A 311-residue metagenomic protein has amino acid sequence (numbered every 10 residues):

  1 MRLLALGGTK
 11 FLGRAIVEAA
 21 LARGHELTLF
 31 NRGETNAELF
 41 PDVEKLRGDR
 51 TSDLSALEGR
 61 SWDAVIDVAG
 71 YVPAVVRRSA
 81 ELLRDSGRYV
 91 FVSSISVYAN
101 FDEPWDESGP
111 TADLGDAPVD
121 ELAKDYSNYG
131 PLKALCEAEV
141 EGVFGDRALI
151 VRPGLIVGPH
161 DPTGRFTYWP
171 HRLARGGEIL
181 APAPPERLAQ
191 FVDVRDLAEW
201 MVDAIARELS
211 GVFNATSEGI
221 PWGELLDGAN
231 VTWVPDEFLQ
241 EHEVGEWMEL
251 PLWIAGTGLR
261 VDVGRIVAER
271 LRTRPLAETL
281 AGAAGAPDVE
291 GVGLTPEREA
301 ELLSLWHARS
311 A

Functional and structural regions predicted by a protein language model:
L3-R23: N-terminal Rossmann NAD(P)H-binding glycine-rich loop of SDR-like oxidoreductase domains
L6-G7, G158, P182-R187, F213-I220 (+3 more regions): Glycine-rich Rossmann NAD(P)(H)-binding loop
T9, E34-G87, F91, V97-A99: NAD(P)H-binding glycine-rich loop region in Rossmannoid oxidoreductase-like domains and their noncatalytic homologs
R78-A134, L149: Conserved Rossmann-fold NAD(P)-dependent oxidoreductase catalytic core, especially the SDR/UDP-sugar
C136-H160: Conserved beta-loop-beta element that borders a ligand/cofactor-binding pocket
G154-T163, A183-R195: Glycine-rich "substrate-gating" loop/helix at the edge of Rossmann-like oxidoreductase active sites
P170-L180, R187-I220: Alpha-helical substrate-binding/gating segment
W200-G256, G282-A284, V289-A311: Mid/C-terminal beta-alpha module of Rossmann-like enzyme folds, strongest in SDR-family dehydrogenases/epimerases
